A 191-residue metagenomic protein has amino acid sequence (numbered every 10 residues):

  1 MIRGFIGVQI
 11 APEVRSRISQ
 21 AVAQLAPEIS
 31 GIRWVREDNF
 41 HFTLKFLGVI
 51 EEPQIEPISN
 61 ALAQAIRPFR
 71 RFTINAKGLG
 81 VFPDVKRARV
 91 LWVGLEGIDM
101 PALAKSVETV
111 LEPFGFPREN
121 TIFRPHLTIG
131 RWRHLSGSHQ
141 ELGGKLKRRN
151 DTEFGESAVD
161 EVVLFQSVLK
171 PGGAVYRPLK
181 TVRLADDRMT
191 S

Functional and structural regions predicted by a protein language model:
M1-S191: Histidine-dependent nucleotide/RNA phosphoesterase domain, centered on the 2H-phosphoesterase fold with its duplicated
